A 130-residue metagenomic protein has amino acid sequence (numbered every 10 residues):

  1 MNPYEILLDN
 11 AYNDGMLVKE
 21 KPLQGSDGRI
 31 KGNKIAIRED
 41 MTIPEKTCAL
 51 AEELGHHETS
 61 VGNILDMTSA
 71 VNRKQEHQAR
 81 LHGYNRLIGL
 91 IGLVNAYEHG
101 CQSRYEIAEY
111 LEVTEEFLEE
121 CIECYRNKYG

Functional and structural regions predicted by a protein language model:
M1-G130: Active-site hotspot residues in diverse enzymes, especially metal/ion-binding acidic/histidine motifs
